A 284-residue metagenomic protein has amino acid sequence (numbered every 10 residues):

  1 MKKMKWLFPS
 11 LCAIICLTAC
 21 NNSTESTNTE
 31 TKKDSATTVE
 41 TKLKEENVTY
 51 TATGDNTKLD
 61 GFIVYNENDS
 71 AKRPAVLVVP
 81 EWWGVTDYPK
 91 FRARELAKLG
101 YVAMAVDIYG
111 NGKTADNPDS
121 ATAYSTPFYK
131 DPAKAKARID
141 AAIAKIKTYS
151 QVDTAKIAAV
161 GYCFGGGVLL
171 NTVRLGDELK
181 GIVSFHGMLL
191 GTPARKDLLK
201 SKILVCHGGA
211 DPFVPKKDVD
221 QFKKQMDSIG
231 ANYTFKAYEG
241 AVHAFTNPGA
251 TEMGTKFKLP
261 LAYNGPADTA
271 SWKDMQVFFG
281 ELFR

Functional and structural regions predicted by a protein language model:
I15-A19: C-terminal motif of bacterial Sec signal peptides marking the signal peptidase cleavage site
N21-S23: Bacterial signal peptide processing site
S26-T41, N47-T148, G249-L261: Serine-hydrolase catalytic machinery in alpha/beta-hydrolase-like enzymes
R92, P215-Q225: Short alpha-helix in the alpha/beta-hydrolase fold that links the catalytic acid
I139-K200: Primarily recognizes the serine-hydrolase "nucleophile elbow" in alpha/beta-hydrolase and SGNH/GDSL folds
V205-H207: Short beta-strand/loop motif that positions the catalytic acidic residue of the alpha/beta-hydrolase fold
A210-V214, H243-A244: Acidic catalytic loop of the alpha/beta-hydrolase fold
I229-R284: C-terminal catalytic histidine-bearing segment of alpha/beta-hydrolase fold enzymes
